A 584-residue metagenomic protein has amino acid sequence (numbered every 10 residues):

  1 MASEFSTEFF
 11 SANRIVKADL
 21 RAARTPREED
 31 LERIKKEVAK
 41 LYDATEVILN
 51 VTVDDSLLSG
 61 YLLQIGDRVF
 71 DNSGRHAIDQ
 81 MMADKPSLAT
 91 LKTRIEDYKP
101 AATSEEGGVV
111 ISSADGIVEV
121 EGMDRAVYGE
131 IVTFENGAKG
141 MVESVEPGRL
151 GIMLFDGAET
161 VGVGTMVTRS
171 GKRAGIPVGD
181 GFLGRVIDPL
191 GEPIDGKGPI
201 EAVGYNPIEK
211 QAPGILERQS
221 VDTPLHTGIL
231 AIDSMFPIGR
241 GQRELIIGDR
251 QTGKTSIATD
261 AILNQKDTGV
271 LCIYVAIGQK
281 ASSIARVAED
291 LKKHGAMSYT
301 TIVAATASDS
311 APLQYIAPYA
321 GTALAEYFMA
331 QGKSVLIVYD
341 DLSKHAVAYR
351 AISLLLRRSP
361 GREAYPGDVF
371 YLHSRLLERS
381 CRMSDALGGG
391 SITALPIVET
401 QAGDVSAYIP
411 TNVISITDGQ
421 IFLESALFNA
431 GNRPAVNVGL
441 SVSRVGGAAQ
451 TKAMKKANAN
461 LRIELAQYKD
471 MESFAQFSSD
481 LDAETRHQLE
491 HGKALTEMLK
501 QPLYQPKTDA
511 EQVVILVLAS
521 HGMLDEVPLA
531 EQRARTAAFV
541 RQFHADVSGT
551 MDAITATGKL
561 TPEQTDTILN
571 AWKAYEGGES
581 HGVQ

Functional and structural regions predicted by a protein language model:
M1-P86: Elongated, mostly alpha-helical coiled-coil "stalk/stator" tethers of large membrane protein machines
P86-R185, L190-I194: N-terminal accessory targeting/assembly segments
T160, Y327, K344, L354-Q584: Conserved catalytic/coupling modules of large nucleotide/cofactor-utilizing molecular machines
T165-V167, A174, G181, I194-Q242 (+3 more regions): P-loop NTPase nucleotide-binding/switch module
I229-I247, S256-I409, Q420-L423, L427 (+2 more regions): Switch/coupling sub-region of P-loop NTPases
R250: The conserved Walker
G253: Conserved glycine(s) of the Walker
